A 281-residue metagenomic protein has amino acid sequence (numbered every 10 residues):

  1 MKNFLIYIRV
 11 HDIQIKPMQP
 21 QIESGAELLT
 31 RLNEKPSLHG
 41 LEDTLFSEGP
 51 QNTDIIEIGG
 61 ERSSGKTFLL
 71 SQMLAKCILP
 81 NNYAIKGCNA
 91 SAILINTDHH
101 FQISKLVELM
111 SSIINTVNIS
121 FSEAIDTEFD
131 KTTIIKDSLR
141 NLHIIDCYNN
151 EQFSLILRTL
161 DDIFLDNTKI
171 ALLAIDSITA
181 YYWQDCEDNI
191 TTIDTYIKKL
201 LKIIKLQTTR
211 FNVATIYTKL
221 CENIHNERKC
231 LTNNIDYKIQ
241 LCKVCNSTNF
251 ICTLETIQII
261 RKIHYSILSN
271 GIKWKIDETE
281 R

Functional and structural regions predicted by a protein language model:
F4-E123: The Walker A/P-loop phosphate-binding site
P36-E42, S63-S64, L69, C147-Q152 (+6 more regions): Preference for well-ordered, secondary-structure-rich cores of eukaryotic proteins
P50, I85-C88, K136-D137, T208 (+1 more regions): Intrinsically disordered, low-complexity regulatory regions enriched in Ser/Pro/Gly/Thr and acidic residues
I56-I58, I93-I95, H143-I145, I216 (+1 more regions): Hydrophobic/aromatic beta-strand patches that form the interior of the parallel beta-sheet core in alpha/beta enzyme
N81, M110-V117, D185, T208-F211 (+2 more regions): Conserved NTP-handling cores and scaffolds of large molecular machines
C88-E187: Conserved inter-motif catalytic segment of the P-loop NTP-binding fold
D194-K198, K202-R281: Phosphate-binding/switch region of NTP-binding enzymes
